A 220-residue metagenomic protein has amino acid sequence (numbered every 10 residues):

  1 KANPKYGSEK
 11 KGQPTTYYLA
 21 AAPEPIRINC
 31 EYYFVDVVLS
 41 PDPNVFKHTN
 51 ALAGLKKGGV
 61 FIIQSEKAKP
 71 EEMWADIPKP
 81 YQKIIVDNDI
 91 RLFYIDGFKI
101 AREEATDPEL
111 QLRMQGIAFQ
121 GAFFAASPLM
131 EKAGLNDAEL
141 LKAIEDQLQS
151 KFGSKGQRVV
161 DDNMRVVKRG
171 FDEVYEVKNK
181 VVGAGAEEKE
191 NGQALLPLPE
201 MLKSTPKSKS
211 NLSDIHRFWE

Functional and structural regions predicted by a protein language model:
K1-W219: Active-site cofactor/cluster-binding pocket
